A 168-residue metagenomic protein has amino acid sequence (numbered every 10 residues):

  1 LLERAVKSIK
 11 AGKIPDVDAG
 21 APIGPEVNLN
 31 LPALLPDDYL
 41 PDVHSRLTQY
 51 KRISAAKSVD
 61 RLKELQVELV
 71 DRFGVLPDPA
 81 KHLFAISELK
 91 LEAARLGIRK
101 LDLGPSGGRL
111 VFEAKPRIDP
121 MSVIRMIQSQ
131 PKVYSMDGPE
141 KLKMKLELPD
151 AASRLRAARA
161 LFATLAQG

Functional and structural regions predicted by a protein language model:
L1-G168: Accessory helical-bundle/CTD segments and flexible terminal tails appended to RecA-like ATPase motors
